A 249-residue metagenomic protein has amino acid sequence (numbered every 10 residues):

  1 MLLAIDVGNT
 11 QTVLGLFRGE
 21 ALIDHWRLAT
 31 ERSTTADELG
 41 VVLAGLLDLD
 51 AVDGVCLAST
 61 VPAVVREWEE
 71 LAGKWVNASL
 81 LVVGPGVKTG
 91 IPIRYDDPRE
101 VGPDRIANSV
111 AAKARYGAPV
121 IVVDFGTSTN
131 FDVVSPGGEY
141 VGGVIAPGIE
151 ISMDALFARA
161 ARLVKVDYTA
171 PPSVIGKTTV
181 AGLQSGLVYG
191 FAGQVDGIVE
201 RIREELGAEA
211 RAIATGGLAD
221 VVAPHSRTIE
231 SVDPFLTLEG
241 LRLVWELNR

Functional and structural regions predicted by a protein language model:
M1, A51-D53, A118-P119, A208-A210: Short coil/turn segments at beta-strand junctions that form active-site/ligand-binding loops
L2, S152-R249: ATP-binding/phosphotransfer module of carbohydrate and carboxylate kinases, centering on a glycine-rich
L2-D48, G138-K165, T169-S173: Short glycine-rich, Thr/Ser-proximal phosphate-binding strand/loop in the N-terminal lobe of ATP-dependent enzymes
L2-D6, C56, V120-D124, I213: Short glycine-aspartate micro-motif
F17, D132-S135, P224: Short beta-strand-to-turn element immediately C-terminal to the catalytic PLP-Schiff-base lysine in fold type I
E38-A51, I198-E205, V244: A short, N-terminal amphipathic alpha-helix
D48-V101, G137-V144, G148-I149, K177-V188 (+3 more regions): Short beta-strand-loop/turn "lid" adjacent to the catalytic site in phosphate-handling enzymes
A78-V82, V87-R159, V188-R201, P234: Phosphate-binding/catalytic loop of phosphoryl-transfer enzymes
